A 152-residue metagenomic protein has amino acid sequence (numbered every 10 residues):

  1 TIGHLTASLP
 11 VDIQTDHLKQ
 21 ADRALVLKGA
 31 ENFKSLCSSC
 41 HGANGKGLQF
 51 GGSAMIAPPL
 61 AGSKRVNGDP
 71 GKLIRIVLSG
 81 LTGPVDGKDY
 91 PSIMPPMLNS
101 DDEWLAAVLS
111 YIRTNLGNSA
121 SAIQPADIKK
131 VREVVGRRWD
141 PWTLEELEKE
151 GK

Functional and structural regions predicted by a protein language model:
T1-A24, S92-K152: Flexible coil segments in periplasmic/lumen-exposed cytochrome c-class electron-transfer proteins
H4-L18, E31, S35, S39-K46 (+1 more regions): Conserved helix-loop functional segments at active or binding sites
R23-G51, A61, V66-S79: Sequence/structural segment immediately N-terminal to covalent heme-attachment motifs in c-type and related
C37, G80-L81, I112-L116: A generic secondary-structure signal for well-formed alpha-helical elements
F50-A54, D86-D89: Short, flexible turn/loop "capping" segments at secondary-structure junctions
P58-R75, V85-D86, S92-A106: Electron-transfer interface patches adjacent to heme c in soluble/periplasmic c-type cytochromes and di-/multiheme
T82-G87, P125-A126: Short, flexible, glycine-rich and Lys/Arg-enriched loop motifs at helix boundaries that contact anionic partners
